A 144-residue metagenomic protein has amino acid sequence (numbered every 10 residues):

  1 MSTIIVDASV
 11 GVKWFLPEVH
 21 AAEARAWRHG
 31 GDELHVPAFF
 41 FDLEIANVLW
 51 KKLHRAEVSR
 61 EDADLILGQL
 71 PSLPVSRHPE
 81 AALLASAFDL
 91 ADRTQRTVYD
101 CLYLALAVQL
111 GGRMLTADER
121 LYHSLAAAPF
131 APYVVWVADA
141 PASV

Functional and structural regions predicted by a protein language model:
M1-F40, K52-L65, R120, P129 (+1 more regions): Short, well-structured N-terminal submotif of metal-dependent ribonuclease cores
M1-T3, L104, V108-V144: Acidic, PIN/NYN-like endoribonuclease modules and their adjacent C-terminal/linker elements
G11, I45-L49, L106: Buried hydrophobic packing segments
E23, E44, S86, H123-S124: Phosphate- and divalent-cation-binding pockets in alpha/beta enzyme and binding domains that engage nucleotide-derived
F40-L43, L102: Aromatic- and histidine-enriched alpha-helix N-cap/loop-to-helix transition segments that scaffold the rims
A46-V75, S86: Active-site-proximal, substrate-binding regions of enzyme catalytic domains and RNA-binding/basic surfaces
P74-E119: Active-site neighborhoods of divalent-metal-dependent phosphate/nucleic-acid chemistry enzymes
